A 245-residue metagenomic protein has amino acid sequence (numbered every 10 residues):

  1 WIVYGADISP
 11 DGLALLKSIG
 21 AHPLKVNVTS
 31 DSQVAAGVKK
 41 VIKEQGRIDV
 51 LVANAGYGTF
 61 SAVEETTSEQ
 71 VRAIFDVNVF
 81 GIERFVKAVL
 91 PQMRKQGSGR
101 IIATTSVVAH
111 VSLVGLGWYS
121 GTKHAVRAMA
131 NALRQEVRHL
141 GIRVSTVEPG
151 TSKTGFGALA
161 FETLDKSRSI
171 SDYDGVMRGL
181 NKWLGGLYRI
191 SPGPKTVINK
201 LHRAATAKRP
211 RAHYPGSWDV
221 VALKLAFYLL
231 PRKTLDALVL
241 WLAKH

Functional and structural regions predicted by a protein language model:
V26-A36, S68: The beta1-alpha1 cofactor-binding region of Rossmann-like NAD(H)/NADP(H)-dependent oxidoreductases
K40-A53, T59: A glycine-rich helix->loop->beta "capping" turn within Rossmann-like NAD(P)(H)-dependent oxidoreductase domains
A62-V63, Q70-R72: Substrate-binding pocket helix/loop in short-chain dehydrogenase/reductase
E64, V111-G117: Active-site loop immediately N-terminal to the catalytic Tyr-X3-Lys motif of short-chain dehydrogenase/reductase
V86, T122: Active-site helix of classical SDR
S106: Residue(s) in the substrate-gating loop at a strand-loop-helix junction that position the organic substrate next
E136-Y188: C-terminal beta-strand-loop-alpha-helix "lid" module of Rossmann-like NAD(P)-dependent dehydrogenases
